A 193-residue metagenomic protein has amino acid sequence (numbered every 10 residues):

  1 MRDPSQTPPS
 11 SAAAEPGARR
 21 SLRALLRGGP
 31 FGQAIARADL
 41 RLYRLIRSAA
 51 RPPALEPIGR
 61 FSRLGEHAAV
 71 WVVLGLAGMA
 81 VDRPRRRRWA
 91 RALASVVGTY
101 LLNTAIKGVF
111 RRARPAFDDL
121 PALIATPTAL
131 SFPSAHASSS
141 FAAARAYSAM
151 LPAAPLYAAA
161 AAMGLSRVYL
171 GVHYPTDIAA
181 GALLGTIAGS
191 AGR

Functional and structural regions predicted by a protein language model:
M1-A69, N103-L130: N-terminal transmembrane-helix/juxtamembrane module of multi-pass inner/ER membrane proteins
A68, V72, A92, V96-Y100 (+2 more regions): Alpha-helical transmembrane spans of integral membrane proteins, capturing the lipid-embedded, hydrophobic core of TM
G78, N103-R111, S148, G192-R193: Membrane-water interface at transmembrane helix exits
G78-L101: Interfacial segments of alpha-helical transmembrane regions
R83, G108-A116, G171-T176: Transmembrane helix-loop junctions in multipass membrane proteins, especially transporters and channels
L93-V109, A154-S166: Small-polar-interrupted transmembrane alpha-helices in polytopic inner-membrane proteins
D119-R193: Membrane-embedded catalytic cores of phosphoryl/pyrophosphoryl-handling enzymes
